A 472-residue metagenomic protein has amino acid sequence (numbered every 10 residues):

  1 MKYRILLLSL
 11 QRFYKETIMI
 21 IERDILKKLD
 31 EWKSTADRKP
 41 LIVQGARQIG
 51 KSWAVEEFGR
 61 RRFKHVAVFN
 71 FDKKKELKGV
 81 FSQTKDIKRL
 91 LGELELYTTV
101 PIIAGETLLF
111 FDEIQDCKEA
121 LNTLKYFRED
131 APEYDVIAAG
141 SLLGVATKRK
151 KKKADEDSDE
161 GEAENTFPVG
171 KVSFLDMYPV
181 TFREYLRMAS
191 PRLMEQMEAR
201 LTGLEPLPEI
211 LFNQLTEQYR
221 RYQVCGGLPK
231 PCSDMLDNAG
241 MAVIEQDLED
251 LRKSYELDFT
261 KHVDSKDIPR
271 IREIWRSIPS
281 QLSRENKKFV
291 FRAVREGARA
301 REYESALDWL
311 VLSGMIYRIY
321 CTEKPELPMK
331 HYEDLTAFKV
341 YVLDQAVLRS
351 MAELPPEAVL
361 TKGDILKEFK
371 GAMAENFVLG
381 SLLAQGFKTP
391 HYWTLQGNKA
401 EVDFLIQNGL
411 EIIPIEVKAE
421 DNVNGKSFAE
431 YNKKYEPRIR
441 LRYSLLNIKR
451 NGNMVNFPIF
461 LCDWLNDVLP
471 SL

Functional and structural regions predicted by a protein language model:
K2-W32: N-terminal pre-Walker A segment at the start of P-loop NTPase domains
K51: Conserved lysine of the Walker
A54, F58: Hydrophobic positions on the alpha1 helix immediately C-terminal to the Walker A/P-loop
K73-A104: Short glycine-rich substrate-engagement loop in P-loop NTPases that contacts/grips substrate
D135-S141, D176: Structural recognition of the conserved hydrophobic beta-strand(s) that form the central parallel beta-sheet of P-loop
T147-S283: Interdomain motor-coupling "hinge/lid" segment immediately C-terminal to the ATP-binding subdomain of NTP-driven enzymes
L228, S233-E401, I406: Accessory nucleic acid-recognition modules appended to NTPase machines
L382, V402-D421: Conserved catalytic cores of phosphodiester-cleaving nucleases, focusing on short active-site segments
